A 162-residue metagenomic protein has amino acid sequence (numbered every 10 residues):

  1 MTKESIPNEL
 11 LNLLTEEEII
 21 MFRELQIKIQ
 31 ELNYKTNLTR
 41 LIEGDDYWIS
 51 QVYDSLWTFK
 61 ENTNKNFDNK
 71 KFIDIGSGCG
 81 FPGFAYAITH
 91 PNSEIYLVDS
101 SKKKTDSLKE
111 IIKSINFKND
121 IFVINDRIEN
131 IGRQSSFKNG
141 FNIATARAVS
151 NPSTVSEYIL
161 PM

Functional and structural regions predicted by a protein language model:
M1-N69, I73, E110-F117, F122: Class I SAM-dependent transferase core
P7, P82-A85, P161: Proline-rich low-complexity regions
I29, Y86, I159: Residue-level signal for inorganic ion chemistry
L56-A146, S156: Conserved SAM/SAH cofactor-binding pocket of Class I
P152-S153: Short glycine-rich, flexible loops that bind phosphorylated cofactors or substrates
S156-M162: A short glycine-rich, Lys/Arg-flanked "PGG" loop and its adjoining helix->strand segment in the class I
